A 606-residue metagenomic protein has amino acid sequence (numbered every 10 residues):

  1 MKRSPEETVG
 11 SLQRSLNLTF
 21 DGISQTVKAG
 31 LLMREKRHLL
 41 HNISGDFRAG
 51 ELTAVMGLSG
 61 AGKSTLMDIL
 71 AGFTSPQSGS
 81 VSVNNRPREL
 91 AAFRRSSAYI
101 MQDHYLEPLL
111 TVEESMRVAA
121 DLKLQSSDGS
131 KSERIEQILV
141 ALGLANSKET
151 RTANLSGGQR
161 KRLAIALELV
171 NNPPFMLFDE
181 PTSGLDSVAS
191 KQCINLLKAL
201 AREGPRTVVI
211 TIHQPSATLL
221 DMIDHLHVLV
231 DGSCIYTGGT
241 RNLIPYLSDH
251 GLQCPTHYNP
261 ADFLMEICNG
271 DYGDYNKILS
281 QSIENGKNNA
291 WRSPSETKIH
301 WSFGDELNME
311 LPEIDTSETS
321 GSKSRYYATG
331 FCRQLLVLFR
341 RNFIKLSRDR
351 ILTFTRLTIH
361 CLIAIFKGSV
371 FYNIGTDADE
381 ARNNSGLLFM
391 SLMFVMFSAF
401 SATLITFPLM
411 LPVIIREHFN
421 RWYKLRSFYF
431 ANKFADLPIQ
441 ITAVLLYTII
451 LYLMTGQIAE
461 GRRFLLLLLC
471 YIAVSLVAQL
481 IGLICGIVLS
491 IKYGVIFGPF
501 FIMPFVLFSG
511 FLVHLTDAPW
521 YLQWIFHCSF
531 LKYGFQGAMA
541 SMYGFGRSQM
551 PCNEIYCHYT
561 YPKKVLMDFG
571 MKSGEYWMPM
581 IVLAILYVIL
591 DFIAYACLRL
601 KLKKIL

Functional and structural regions predicted by a protein language model:
M1-S44, A49-E51, L58, S78 (+9 more regions): Topological signature of polytopic alpha-helical transporters
A71: Helix-to-loop junction immediately C-terminal to a conserved catalytic motif
L90-A91, H104-E114: Conserved catalytic motifs of ABC-family nucleotide-binding domains
R151-L155: Conserved ABC ATPase signature
I165, C193: Hydrophobic anchor residue at the start of the ABC signature
E168-L169: ABC ATPase C-loop
M176-E180: Catalytic Walker B motif of ABC-type/P-loop ATPase nucleotide-binding domains
I212, I235, D249-L252, P260 (+1 more regions): Membrane-spanning alpha-helical segments of multipass transporters and channels
